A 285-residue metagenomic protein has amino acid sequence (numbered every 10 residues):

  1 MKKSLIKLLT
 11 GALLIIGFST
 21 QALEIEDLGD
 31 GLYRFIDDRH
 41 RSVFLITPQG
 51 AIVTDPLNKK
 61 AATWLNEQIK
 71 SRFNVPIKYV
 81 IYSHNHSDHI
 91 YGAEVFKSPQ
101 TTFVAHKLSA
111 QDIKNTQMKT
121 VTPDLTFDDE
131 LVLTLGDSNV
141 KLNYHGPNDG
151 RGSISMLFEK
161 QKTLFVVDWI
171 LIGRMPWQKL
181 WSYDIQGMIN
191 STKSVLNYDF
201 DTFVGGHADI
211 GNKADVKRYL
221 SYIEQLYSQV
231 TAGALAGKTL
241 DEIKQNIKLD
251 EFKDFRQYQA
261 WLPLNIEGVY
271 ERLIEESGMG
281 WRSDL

Functional and structural regions predicted by a protein language model:
M1-L9: Bacterial N-terminal signal peptides that target proteins for export
G17-S19: N-terminal signal peptide c-region/cleavage motif recognized by signal peptidases
L23-E67, M156-F158, K162-D168: Conserved beta-strand hairpin/beta-sheet module of binuclear metal-dependent hydrolase folds, prominently
E26-L28, L108-G152, E159-K160, N190-S191: Metallo-beta-lactamase
G31, L45, D55, I69 (+9 more regions): Divalent metal-coordination and catalytic microenvironments
Q49-G50, K60-V104: Active-site metal-binding motif and surrounding structural segment of the metallo-beta-lactamase
G50-A51, N58-K59, N139, H145-A232: Metallo-beta-lactamase
N197-D199, I210-L285: Accessory terminal helices/loops
